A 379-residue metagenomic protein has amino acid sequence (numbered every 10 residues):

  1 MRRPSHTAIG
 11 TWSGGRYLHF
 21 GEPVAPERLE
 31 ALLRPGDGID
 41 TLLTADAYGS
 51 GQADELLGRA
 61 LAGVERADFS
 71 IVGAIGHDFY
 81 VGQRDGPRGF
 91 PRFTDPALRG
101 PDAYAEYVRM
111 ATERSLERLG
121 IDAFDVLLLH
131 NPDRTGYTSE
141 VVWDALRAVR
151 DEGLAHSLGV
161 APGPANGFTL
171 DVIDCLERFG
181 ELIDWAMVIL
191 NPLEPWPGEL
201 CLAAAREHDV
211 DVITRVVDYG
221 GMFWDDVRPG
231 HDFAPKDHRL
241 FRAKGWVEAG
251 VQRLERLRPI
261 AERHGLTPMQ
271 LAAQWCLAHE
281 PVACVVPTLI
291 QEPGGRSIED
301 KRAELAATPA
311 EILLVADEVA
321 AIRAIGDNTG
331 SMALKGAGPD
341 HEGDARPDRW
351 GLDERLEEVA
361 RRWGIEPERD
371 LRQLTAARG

Functional and structural regions predicted by a protein language model:
M1-G73, H77-F79, W363, P367-G379: N-terminal binding-site loop/beta-alpha segment at the start of enzyme catalytic domains that lines or forms
M1-P4, G58-S70, L116-G120, D144-D151 (+2 more regions): Acidic (Asp/Glu)-rich catalytic clusters
R2-T7, G38-T41, E65-F69, I121-D125 (+5 more regions): Short, well-ordered coil/turn segments that N-cap beta-strands
I9, L42, L57, I71 (+8 more regions): Conserved, mostly hydrophobic/aromatic
W12-G14, A47, A74-D78, L129-R134 (+5 more regions): Active-site beta-loop-alpha junctions enriched in small/polar residues
L18-V24, R34, R88-N191: Glycine/proline-rich, positively charged, aromatic-decorated active-site loop/lid region on the catalytic face
E22-P23, G82-P91, D226-F233: Short, flexible, mixed-charge acidic loops at enzyme active sites
G36, D40, A203-G379: Structured C-terminal cap/extension of enzyme domains
